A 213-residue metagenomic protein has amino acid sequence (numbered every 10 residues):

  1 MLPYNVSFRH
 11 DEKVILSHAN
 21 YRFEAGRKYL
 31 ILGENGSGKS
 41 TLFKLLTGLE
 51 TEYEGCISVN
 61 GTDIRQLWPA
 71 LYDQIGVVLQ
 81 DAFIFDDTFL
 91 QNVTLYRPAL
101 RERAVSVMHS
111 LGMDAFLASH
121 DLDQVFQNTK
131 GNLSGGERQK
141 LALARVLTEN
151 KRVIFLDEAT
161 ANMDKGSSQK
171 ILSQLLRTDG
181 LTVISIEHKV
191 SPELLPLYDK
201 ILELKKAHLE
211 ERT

Functional and structural regions predicted by a protein language model:
M1, L16-H18: Conserved structural motif at the start of ABC-family nucleotide-binding domains
L32-E34: The feature captures the beta-strand-to-loop junction immediately N-terminal to the Walker
T47: Helix-to-loop junction immediately C-terminal to a conserved catalytic motif
G55-D63, L71: Conserved ABC transporter NBD signature motif
A82-F126: Conserved "ABC signature" C-loop
M113-L141, A207: ABC-fold ATPase nucleotide-binding domain signature/coupling loops
T129, E158-A159, M163-D164: Walker B catalytic motif
